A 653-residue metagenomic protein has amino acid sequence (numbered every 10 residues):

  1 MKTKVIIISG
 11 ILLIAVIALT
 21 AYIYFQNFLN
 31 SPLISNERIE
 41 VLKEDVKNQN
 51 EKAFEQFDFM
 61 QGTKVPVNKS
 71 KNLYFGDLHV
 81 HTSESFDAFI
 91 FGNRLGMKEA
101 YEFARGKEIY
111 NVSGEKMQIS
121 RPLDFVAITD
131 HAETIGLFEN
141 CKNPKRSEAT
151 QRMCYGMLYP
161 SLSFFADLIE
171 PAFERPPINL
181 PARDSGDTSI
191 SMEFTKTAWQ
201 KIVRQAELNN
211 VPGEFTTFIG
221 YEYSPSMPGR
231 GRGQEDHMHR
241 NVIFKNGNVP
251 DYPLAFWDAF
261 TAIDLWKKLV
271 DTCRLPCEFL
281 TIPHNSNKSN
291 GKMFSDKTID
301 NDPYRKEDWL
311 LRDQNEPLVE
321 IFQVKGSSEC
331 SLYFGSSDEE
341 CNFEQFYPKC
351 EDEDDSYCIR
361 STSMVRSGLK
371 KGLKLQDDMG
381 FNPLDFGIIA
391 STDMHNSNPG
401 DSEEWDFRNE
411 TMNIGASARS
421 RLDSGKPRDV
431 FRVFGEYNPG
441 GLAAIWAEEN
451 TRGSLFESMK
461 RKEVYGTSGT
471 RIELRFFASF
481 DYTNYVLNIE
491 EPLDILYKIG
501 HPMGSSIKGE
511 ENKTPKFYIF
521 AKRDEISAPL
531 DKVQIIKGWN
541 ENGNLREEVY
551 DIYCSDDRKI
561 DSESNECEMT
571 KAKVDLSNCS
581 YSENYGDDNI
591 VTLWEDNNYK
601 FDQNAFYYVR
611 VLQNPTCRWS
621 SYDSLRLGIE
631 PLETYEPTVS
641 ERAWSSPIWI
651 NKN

Functional and structural regions predicted by a protein language model:
M1-I14: N-terminal Sec-pathway targeting helices
S9, I17, Y22-M97, Y101 (+6 more regions): C-terminal functional module detector
F86-F91, P181-K196, K245-F260, D354-S363: The substrate-binding groove and active-site-proximal loops of carbohydrate-active enzymes, especially glycoside
M157-L180, E207, G213-F215, Y223-D300 (+2 more regions): Alpha-helix N-cap/helix-start capping residues at coil-to-helix junctions, especially the first residue of tandem
W199, I263-W266, R366-L369: Short, well-ordered alpha-helical scaffold segments within catalytic/effector domains
